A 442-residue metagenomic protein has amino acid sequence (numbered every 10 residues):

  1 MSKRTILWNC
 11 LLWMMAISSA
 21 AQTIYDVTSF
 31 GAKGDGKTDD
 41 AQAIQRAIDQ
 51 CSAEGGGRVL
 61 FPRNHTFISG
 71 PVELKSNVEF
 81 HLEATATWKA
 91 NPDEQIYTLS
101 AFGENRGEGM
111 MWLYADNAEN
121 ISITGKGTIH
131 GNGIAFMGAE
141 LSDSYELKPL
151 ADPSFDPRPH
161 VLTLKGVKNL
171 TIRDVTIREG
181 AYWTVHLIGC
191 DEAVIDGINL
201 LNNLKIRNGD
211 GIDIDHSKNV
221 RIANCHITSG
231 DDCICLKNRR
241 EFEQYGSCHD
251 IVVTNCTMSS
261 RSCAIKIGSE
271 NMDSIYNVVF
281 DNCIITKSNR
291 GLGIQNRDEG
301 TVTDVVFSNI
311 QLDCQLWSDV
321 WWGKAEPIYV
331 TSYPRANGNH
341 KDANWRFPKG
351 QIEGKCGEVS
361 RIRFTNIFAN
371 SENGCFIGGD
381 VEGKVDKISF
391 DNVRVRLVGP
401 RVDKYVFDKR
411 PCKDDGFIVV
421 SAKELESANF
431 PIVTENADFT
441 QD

Functional and structural regions predicted by a protein language model:
M1-C10: Bacterial N-terminal signal peptides that target proteins for export
M15, A20-D442: Extracellular/periplasmic carbohydrate-active domains that bind, remodel, or depolymerize complex polysaccharides
